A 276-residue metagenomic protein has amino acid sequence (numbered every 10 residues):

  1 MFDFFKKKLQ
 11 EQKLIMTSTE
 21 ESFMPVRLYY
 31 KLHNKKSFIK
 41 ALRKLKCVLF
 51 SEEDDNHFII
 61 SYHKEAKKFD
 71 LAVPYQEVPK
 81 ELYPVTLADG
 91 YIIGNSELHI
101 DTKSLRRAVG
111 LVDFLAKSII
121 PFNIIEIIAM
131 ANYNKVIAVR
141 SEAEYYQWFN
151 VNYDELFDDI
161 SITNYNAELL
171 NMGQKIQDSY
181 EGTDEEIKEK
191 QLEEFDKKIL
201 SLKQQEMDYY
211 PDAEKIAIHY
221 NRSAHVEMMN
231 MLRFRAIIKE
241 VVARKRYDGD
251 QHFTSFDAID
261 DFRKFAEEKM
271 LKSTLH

Functional and structural regions predicted by a protein language model:
F4-L87, Y91, I137-Q174: Short Lys/Arg-enriched alpha/beta "domain-start" segment
K80-G94, H99, S104-H276: A eukaryote-biased signal for long
